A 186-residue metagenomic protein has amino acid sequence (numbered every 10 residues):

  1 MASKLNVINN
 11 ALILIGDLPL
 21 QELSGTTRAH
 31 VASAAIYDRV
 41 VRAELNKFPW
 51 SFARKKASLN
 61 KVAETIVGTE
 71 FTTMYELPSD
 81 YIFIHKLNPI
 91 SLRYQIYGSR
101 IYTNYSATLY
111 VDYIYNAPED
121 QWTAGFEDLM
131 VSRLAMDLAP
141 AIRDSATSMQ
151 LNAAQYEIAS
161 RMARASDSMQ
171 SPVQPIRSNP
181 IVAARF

Functional and structural regions predicted by a protein language model:
M1-F186: Glycine-enriched, solvent-exposed interface loops adjoining structured elements
